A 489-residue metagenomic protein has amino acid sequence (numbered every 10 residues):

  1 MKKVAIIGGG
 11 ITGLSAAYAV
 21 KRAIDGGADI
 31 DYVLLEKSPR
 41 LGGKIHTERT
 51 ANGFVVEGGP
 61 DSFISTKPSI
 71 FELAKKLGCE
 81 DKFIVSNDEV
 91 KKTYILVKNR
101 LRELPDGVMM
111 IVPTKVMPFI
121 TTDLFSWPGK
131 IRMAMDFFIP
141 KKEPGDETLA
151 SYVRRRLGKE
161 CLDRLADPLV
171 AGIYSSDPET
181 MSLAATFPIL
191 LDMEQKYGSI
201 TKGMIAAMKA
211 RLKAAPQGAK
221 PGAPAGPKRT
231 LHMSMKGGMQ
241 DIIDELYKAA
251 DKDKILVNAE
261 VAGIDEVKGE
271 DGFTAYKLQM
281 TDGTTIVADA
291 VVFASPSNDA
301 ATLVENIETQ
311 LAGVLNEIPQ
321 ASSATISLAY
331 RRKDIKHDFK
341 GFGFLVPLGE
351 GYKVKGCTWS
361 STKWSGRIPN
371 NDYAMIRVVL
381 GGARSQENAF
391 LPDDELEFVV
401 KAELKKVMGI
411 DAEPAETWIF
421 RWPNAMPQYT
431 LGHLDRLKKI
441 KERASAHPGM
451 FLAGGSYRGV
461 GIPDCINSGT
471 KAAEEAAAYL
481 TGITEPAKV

Functional and structural regions predicted by a protein language model:
M1-T12: Beta1/beta-strand and adjacent pyrophosphate-binding region of the FAD-binding site in flavoprotein oxidoreductases
T12, R40, N298: Conserved Rossmann-like nucleotide-cofactor binding loop
K21-A51: Glycine-rich FAD pyrophosphate-binding loop
A51-P140: Dinucleotide-binding Rossmann-like beta1-alpha1 core, especially the glycine-rich loop that anchors the ADP
K92, G129-F273: Active-site/ligand-binding neighborhood in enzyme catalytic cores
P105-G107, F339-G341, G356-V489: Conserved flavin/dinucleotide-binding core of flavoenzymes
I139, D146, S151, K209-Q240 (+4 more regions): Conserved FAD/dinucleotide-binding core of flavoprotein oxidoreductases
V257-I376, A383-A389, A402, K406-V407: Mid-domain catalytic core of redox enzymes that form a hydrophobic substrate pocket/lid adjacent to a catalytic redox
